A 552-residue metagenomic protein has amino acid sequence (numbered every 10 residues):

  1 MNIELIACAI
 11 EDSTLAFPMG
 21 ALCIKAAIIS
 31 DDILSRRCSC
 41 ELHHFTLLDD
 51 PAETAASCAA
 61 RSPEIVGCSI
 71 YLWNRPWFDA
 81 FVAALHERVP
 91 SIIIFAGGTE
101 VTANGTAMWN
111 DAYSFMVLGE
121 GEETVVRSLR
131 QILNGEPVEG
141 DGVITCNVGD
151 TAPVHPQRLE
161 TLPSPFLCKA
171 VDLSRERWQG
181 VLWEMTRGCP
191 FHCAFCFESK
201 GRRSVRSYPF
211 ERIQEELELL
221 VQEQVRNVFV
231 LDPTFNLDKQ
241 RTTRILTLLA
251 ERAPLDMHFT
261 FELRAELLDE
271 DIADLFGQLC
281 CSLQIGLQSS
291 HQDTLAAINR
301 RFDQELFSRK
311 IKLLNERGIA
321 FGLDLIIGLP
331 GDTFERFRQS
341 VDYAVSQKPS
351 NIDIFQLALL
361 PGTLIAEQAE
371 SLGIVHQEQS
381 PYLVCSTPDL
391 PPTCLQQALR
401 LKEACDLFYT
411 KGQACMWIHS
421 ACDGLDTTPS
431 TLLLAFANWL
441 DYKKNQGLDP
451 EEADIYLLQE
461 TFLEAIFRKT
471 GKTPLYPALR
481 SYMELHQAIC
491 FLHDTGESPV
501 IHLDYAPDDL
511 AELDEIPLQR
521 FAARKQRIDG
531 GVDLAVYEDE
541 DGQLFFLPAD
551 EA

Functional and structural regions predicted by a protein language model:
M1-Q214, L219-Q222: Acidic, low-complexity intrinsically disordered segments
N2-L5, L34-S39, P51, A55-C58 (+1 more regions): Radical SAM enzyme core and accessory elements
A16-G20, W77-F81, G121, P209 (+5 more regions): Residues at alpha-helix caps and immediate loop-helix transition turns in enzyme cores, especially N- and C-cap
A21, K25, D79-A83, L129 (+5 more regions): Generic structural signal for well-ordered alpha-helices, preferentially at hydrophobic/aromatic core positions
A59, D111-F115, L133-E136, L246-L248 (+3 more regions): Short, hinge-like loop/turn segments at secondary-structure boundaries
S62-P63, K239, E251-S430: A structural motif corresponding to the C-terminal lobe/cap of the Radical SAM core domain
S164-A320: Radical SAM [4Fe-4S] cluster-binding motif and immediate context
